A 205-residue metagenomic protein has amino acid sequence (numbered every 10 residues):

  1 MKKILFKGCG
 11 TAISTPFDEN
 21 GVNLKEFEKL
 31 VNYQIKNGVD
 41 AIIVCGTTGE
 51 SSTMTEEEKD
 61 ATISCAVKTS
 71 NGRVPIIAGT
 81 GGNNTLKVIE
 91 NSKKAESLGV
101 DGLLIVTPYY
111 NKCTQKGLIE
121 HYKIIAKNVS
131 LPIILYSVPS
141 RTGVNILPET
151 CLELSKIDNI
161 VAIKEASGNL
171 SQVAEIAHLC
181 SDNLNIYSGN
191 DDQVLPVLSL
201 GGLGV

Functional and structural regions predicted by a protein language model:
K2-T11, T15-G143, C151: Active-site beta->alpha loop and helix N-cap motifs at the rims of alpha/beta catalytic domains
K127-N128, R141-V205: Catalytic alpha/beta core domains of metabolic enzymes, predominantly
